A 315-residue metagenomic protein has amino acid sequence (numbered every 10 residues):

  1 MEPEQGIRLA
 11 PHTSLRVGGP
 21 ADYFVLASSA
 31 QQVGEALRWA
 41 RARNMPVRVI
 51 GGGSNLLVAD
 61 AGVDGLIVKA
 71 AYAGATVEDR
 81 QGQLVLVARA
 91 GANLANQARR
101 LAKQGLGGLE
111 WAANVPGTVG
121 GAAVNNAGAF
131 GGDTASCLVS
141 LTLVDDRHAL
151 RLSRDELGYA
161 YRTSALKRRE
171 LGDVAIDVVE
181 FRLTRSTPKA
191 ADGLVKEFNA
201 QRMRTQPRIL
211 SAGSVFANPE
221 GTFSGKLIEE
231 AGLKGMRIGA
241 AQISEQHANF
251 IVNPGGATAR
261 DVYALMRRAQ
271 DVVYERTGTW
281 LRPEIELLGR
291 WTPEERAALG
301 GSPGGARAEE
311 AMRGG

Functional and structural regions predicted by a protein language model:
M1-V119, A129: Anion-binding (especially nucleotide phosphate/pyrophosphate-binding) glycine-rich loop and adjoining beta-alpha core
P3, A75-D79, L138-L141, A241-I243: Generic structural motif
P3-Q5, P11-S14, G52, L56 (+2 more regions): Phosphate/pyrophosphate- and phosphate-bearing ligand-binding catalytic cores of soluble enzymes
G18, V25-A30, L57-T76, V124-R154 (+2 more regions): Structural signature of FAD isoalloxazine-binding scaffolds in flavoprotein oxidoreductases
D60-V63, G120-V124, A248-N249, E294: Short secondary-structure transition/capping segments
I67, E110, T142, I285-E286: Residues embedded in well-ordered beta-strands within globular domains across many folds
L84, C137, L281: Residue-level signal for beta-strand positions within conserved beta-sheet cores that form or flank
L101, V119, A123-A127, T142-D145 (+2 more regions): Short, well-ordered alpha-helical segments in soluble proteins
